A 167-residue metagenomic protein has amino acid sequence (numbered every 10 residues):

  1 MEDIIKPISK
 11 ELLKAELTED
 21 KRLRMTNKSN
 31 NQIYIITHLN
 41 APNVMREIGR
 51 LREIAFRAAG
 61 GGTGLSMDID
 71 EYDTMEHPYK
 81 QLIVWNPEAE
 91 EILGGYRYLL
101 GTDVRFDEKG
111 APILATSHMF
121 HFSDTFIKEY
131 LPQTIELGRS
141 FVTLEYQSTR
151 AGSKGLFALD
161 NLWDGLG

Functional and structural regions predicted by a protein language model:
E2-L39: Conserved N-terminal entry element of GNAT/NAT acetyltransferase domains
E16-L23, D68-I69, F120-K128: Intrinsically disordered, low-complexity boundary segments flanking structured domains
M25-D70, Q81-G94: Short amphipathic alpha-helix that is part of the acyltransferase structural core
T63, L100, L144: Residues that line or immediately flank small-molecule/substrate-binding pockets and catalytic motifs
Y72-I83, F106: A short helix-loop-beta-strand connector motif used in the catalytic cores of GNAT acetyltransferases and, in some
H77-Y79, E88, I92-L93, Y130-P132 (+2 more regions): Short, well-ordered loop/turn elements at secondary-structure boundaries
Y96-T102: Short beta->alpha transition motifs characteristic of CBS
D103-G167: Acyl-donor binding region in acyl/amide transferases
